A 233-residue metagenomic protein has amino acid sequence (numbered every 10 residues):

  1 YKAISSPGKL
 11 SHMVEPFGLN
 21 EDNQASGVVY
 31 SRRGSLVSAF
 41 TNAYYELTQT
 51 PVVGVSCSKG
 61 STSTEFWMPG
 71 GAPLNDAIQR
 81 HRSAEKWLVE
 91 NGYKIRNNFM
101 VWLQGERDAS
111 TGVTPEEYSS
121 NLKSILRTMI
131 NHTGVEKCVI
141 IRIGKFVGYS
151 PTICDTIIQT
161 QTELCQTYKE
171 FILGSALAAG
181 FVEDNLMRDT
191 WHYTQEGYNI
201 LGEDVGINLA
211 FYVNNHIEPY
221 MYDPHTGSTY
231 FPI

Functional and structural regions predicted by a protein language model:
Y1-I233: Cell-envelope and extracellular/periplasmic
